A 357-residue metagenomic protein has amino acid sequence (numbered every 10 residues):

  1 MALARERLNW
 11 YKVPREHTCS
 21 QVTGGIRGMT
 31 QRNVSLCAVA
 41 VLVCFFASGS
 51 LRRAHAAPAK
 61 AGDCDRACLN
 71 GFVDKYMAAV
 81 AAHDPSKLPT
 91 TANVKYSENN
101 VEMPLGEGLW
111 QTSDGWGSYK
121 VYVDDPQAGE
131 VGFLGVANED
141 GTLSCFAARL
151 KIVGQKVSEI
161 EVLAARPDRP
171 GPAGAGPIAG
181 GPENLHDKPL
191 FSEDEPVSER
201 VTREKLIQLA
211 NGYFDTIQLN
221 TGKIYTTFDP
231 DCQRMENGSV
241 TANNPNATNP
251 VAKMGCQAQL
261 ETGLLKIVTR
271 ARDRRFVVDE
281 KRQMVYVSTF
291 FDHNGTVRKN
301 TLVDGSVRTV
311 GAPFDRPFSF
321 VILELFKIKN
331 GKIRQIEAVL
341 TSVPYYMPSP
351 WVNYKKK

Functional and structural regions predicted by a protein language model:
E6: The two-metal-ion catalytic cores of nucleic-acid processing enzymes
N9-K12, E16-T18, G25: Short, positively charged and aromatic/hydrophobic N-terminal segments
R27-N33: Positively charged n-region of N-terminal signal peptides that target proteins for export
C37-G49: Bacterial N-terminal signal peptides
R52-K357: C-terminal and inter-domain tail/linker signature
